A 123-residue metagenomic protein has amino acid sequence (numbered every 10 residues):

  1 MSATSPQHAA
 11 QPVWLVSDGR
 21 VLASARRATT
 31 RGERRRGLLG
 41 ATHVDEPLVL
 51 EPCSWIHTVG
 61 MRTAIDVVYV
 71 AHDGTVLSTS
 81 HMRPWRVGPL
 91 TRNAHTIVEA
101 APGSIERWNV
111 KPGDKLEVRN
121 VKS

Functional and structural regions predicted by a protein language model:
M1-S123: Compact, glycine-rich, soluble single-domain proteins
